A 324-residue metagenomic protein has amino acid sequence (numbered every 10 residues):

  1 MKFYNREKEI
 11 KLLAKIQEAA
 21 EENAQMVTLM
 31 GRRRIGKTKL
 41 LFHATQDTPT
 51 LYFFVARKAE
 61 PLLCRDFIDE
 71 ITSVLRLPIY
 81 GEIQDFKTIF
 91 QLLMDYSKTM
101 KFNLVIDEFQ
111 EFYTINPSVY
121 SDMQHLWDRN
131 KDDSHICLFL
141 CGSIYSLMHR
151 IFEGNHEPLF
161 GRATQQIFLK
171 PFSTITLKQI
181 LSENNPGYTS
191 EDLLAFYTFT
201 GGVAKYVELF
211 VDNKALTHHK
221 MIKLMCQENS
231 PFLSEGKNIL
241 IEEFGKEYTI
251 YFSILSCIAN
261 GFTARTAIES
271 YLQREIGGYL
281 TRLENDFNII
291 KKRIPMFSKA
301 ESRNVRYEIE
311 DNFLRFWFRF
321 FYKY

Functional and structural regions predicted by a protein language model:
M1-Y324: Phosphate-binding site recognition
